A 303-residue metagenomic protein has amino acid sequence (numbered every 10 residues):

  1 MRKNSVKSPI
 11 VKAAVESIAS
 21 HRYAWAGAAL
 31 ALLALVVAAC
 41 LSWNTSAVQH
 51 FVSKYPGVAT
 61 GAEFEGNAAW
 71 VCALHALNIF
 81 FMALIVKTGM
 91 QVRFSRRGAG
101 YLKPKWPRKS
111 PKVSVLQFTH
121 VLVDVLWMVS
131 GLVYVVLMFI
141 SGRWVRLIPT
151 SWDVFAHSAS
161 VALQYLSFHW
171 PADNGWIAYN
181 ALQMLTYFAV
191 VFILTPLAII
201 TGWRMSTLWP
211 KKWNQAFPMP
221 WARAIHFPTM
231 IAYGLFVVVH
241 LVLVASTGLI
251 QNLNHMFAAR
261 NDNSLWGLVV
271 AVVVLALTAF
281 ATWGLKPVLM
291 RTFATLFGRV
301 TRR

Functional and structural regions predicted by a protein language model:
M1-R303: Membrane-embedded alpha-helical bundles that constitute the cytochrome b-like, heme-associated redox core of multi-pass
